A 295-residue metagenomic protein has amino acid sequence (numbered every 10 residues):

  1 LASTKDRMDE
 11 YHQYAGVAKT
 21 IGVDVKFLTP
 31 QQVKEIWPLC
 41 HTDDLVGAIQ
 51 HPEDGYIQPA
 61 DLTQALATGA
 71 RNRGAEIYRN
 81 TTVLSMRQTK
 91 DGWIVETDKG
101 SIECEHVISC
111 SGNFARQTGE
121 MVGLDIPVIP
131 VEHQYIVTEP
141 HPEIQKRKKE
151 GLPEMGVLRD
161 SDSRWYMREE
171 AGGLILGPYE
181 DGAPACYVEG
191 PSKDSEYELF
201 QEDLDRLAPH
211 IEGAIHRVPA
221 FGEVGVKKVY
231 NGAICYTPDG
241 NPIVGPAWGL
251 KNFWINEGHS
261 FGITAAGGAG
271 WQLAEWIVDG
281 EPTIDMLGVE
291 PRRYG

Functional and structural regions predicted by a protein language model:
L1-I36, D162-M167, G173: Dinucleotide-binding Rossmann-like beta1-alpha1 core, especially the glycine-rich loop that anchors the ADP
A2-E10, I49-N72, Y78, E198-A208 (+4 more regions): Short beta-strand to alpha-helix junction loop
D6, W37-L45, R87-I94, Y236-G240 (+1 more regions): A short, glycine/Asx- and small/polar-enriched loop/turn that sits immediately N-terminal to a beta-strand
V25-F27, K34-R73, P191-E198, K251-E257: Helix-loop-beta segment of a Rossmann-like dinucleotide-binding subdomain
K26-L28, E76-Y78, G225-K227: General small-molecule cofactor/ligand-binding pocket signal
A48-H106, C110, F114-Q117, G267: Helical element adjacent to the flavin cofactor pocket in flavoenzyme catalytic cores
M86-Q201, P209-V218: Flavin-dependent oxidoreductases
D162, A171, K193-G295: C-terminal catalytic lobe of FAD-dependent flavoproteins
